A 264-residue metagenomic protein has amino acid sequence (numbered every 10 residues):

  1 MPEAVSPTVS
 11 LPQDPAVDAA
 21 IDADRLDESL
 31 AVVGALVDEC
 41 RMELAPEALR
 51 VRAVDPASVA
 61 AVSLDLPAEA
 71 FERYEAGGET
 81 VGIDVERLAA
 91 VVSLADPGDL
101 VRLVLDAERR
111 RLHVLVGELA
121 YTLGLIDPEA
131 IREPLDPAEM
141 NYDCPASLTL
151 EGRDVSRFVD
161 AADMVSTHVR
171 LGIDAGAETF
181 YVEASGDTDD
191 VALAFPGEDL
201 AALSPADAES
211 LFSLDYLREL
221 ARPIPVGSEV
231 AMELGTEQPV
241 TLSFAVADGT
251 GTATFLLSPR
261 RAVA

Functional and structural regions predicted by a protein language model:
M1-V32, P46-M164, G172-A264: DNA polymerase sliding clamps and clamp-related checkpoint/processivity subunits
L36-V37: An N-terminal domain-cap segment
C40-E43: A short, Trp-centered hydrophobic/proline-enriched beta-strand micro-motif
